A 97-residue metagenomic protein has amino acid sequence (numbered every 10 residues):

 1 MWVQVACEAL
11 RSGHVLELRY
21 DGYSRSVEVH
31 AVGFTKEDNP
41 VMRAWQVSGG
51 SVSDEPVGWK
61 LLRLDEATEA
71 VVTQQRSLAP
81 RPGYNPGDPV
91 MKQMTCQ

Functional and structural regions predicted by a protein language model:
M1-Q97: Core beta-strand-centered patch of the WYL/Sm-like small regulatory domain
